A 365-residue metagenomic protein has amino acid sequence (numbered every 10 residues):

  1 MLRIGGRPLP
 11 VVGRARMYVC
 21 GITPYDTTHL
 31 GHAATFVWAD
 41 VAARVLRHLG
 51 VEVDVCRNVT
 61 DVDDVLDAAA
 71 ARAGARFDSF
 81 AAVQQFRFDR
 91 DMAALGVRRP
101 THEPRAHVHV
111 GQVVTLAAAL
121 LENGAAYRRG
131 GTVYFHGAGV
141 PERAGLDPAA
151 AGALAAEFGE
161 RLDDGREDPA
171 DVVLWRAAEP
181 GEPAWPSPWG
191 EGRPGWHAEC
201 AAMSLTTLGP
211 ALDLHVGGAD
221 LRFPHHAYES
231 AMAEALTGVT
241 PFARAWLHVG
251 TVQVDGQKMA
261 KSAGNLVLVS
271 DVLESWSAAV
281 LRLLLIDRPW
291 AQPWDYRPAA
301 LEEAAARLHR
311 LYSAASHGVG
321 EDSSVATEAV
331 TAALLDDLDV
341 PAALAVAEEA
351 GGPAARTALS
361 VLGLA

Functional and structural regions predicted by a protein language model:
M1-L9, A69, R76, F80 (+1 more regions): Basic, alpha-helical terminal appendages of large translation-related enzymes
M1-Y25, D40, G111-A306, A314-H317: Alpha-helical recognition segments enriched in aromatics with Gly/Pro capping that present substrate-recognition
P8-L95: N-terminal, positively charged nucleic-acid-binding surface of large information/translation enzymes
G50-E52, A94-T101, A126, A211 (+1 more regions): Surface-exposed helix-capping loop/turn segments at secondary-structure junctions
C56, P100-P104, H215-G217, A355-L359: Short catalytic-loop micro-motif centered on adjacent basic/acidic residues
V59-D64, F88, R98-V113, G130-G139: Short, glycine/charge-rich beta-strand/loop segments that flank catalytic centers and engage negatively charged groups
A71-F77, E103-H107, G218: The substrate-binding groove and active-site-proximal loops of carbohydrate-active enzymes, especially glycoside
V239-F242, E274, R288-A365: Feature 926 captures the class I aminoacyl-tRNA synthetase adenylation module centered on the KMSKS loop
